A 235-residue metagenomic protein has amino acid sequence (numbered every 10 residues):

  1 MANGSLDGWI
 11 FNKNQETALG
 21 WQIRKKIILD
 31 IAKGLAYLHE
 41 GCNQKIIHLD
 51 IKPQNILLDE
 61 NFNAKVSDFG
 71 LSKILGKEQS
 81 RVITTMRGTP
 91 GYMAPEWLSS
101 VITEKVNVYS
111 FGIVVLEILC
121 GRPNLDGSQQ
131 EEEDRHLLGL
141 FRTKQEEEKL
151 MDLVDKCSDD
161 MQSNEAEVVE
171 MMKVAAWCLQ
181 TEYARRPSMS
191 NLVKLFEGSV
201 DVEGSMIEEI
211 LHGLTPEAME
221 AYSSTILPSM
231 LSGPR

Functional and structural regions predicted by a protein language model:
M1-F11, K149: Structural motif in protein kinase domains
K13-D30, M161-Q162: Activation segment of protein kinase catalytic domains, centered on the conserved DFG
K33-I46: Protein kinase catalytic-loop region centered on the HRD/HxD motif
V82-E96: Conserved activation segment of eukaryotic-like protein kinases, specifically the C-terminal portion of the activation
N107: Conserved catalytic-loop aspartate of Hanks-type protein kinases
E131, V154, S158-R235: Intrinsically disordered, low-complexity cytosolic regulatory tails and linkers adjacent to catalytic/signaling modules
